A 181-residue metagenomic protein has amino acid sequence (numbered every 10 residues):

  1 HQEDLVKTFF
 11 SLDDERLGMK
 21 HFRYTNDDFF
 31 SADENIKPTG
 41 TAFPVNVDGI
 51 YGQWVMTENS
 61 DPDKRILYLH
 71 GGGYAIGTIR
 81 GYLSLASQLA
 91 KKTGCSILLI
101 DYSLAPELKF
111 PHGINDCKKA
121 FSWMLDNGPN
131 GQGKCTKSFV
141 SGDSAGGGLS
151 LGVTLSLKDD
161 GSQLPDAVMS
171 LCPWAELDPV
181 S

Functional and structural regions predicted by a protein language model:
H1-T57: A glycine/proline-hinged amphipathic helix-loop "lid/cap" segment that gates access to hydrophobic ligand pockets
F10, T41-S181: Alpha/beta-hydrolase superfamily serine-hydrolase fold, recognizing
